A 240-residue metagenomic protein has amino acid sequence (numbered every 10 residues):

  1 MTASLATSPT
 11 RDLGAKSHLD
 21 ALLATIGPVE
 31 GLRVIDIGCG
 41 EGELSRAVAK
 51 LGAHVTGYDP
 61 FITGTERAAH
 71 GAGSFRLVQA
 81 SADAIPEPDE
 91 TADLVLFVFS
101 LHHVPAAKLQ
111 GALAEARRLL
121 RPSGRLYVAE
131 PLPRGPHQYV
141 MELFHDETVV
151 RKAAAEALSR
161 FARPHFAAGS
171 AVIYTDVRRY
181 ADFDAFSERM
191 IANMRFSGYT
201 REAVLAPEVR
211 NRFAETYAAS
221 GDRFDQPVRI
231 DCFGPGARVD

Functional and structural regions predicted by a protein language model:
M1-K16: Class I SAM-dependent methyltransferase Rossmann-like catalytic core, especially the SAM/SAH-binding loop
D12-L32: Conserved alpha-helix/loop element of class I SAM-dependent methyltransferases that forms part of the SAM/SAH-binding
I35, G40-A84: Class I SAM-dependent methyltransferase SAM/SAH-binding core
D83-V95: A short acidic, Gly/Pro-enriched loop at the edge of an enzyme's catalytic core that lines a small-molecule cofactor
D93-K108: A short SAM/SAH-binding and catalytic strip from SAM-dependent methyltransferases
Q110-P122: A short glycine-rich, Lys/Arg-flanked "PGG" loop and its adjoining helix->strand segment in the class I
Y127-A153: Conserved class I S-adenosyl-L-methionine
H165-D240: Conserved Class I S-adenosyl-L-methionine
